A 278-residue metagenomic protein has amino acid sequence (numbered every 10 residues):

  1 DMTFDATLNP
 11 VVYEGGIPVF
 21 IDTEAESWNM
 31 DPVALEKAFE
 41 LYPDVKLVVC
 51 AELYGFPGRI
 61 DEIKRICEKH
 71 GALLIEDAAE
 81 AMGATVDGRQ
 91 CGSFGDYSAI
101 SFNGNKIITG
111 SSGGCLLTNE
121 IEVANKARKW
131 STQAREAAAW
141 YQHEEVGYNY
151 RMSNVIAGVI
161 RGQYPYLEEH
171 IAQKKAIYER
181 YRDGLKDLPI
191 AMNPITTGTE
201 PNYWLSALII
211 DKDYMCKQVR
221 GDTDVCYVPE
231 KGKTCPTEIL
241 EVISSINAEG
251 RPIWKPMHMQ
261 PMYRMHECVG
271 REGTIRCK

Functional and structural regions predicted by a protein language model:
D1-P32, L53: Substrate-binding/gating loop at the entrance of the active-site cleft, primarily in PLP-dependent aminotransferase-like
T7, W28, A84, Q260-P261: Generic structural signal for helix capping and beta-alpha/helix-loop junctions
N9-V11, I66, Q90, V155: Hydrophobic/aromatic ligand-binding patch that stacks against planar heteroaromatic rings of cofactors or nucleotides
E14, K69-H70, I246: Helix C-cap/helix->beta junction micro-motif
T23, G104, T132: Short, conserved catalytic or interaction motifs in soluble domains
E26-G110, C115-L117, E122: Active-site phosphate-binding strand-loop segment of PLP-dependent enzymes
V33, K37, L47-A51, F56 (+3 more regions): PLP-dependent aminotransferase class I/II
